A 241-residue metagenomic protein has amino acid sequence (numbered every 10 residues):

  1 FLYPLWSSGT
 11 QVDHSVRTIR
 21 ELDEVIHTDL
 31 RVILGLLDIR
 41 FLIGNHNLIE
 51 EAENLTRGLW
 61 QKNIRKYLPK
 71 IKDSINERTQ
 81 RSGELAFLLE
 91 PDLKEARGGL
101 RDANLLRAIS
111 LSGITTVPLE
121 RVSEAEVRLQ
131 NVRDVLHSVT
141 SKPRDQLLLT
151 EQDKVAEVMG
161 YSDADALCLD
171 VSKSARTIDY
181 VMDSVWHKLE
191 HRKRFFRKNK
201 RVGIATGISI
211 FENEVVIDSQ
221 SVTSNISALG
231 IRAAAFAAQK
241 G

Functional and structural regions predicted by a protein language model:
F1-G241: A nucleotide- and high-energy phosphate-metabolite-utilizing enzyme signature
